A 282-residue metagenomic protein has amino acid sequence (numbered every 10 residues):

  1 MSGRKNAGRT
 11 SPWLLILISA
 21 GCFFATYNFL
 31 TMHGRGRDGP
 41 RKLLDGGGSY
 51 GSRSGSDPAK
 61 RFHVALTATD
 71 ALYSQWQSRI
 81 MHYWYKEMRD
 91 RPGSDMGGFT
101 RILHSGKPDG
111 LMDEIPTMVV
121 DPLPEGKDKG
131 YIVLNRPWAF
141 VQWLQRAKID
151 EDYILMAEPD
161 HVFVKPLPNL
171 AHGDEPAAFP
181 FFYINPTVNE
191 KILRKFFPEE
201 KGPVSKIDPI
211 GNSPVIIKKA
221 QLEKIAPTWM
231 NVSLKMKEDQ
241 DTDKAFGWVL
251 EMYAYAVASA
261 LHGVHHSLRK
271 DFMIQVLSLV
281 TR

Functional and structural regions predicted by a protein language model:
S2-N135, W143-E151: N-terminal anchoring/stem segment of glycosyltransferases
Y73-S74, D109-M112, V162-P166, K224 (+1 more regions): Short catalytic/ligand-binding loop motif for oxyanion handling, primarily in non-cytosolic enzymes, centered on
W76-W84, P137, L222-A226, M252-Y253: Well-ordered, non-membrane alpha-helical segments in soluble/globular domains
S94, K165-L167, L268-R269: Intrinsically disordered, low-complexity regions enriched in proline, serine, glycine and charged residues
D113, K129-G130, P166-L170, E190-K191: Short, solvent-exposed loop/turn and secondary-structure capping segments
L134-T187: GT-A fold catalytic core of metal-dependent nucleotide-sugar glycosyltransferases, centered on the diacidic
Y183-K201: E2/UBC-UEV (E2-variant) core
E199-R282: Catalytic core and acceptor-binding pocket of nucleotide-sugar-dependent glycosyltransferases
